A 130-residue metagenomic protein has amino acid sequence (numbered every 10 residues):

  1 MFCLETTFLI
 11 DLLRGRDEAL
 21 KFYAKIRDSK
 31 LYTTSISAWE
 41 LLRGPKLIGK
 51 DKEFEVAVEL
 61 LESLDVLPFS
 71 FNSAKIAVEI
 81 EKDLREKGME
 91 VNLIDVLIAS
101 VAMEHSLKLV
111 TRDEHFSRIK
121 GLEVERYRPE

Functional and structural regions predicted by a protein language model:
M1-T33, R43-L64, E130: Short, well-structured N-terminal submotif of metal-dependent ribonuclease cores
E5-T6, L41, A77, A102: Generic structural signal for small/hydrophobic residues in well-ordered secondary structure, especially within
E5-T6, S37, R112: A secondary-structure boundary/capping signal
L9-I10, A38-L41, A74, F116: A generic structural signal for short hydrophobic patches within well-formed alpha-helices
A19, T34, A38, F54-A57 (+2 more regions): A general structural signal for well-ordered alpha-helical segments in protein cores
Y32, L67, E125: General small-molecule cofactor/ligand-binding pocket signal
V66-V110: Active-site neighborhoods of divalent-metal-dependent phosphate/nucleic-acid chemistry enzymes
A99, M103-E130: Acidic, PIN/NYN-like endoribonuclease modules and their adjacent C-terminal/linker elements
